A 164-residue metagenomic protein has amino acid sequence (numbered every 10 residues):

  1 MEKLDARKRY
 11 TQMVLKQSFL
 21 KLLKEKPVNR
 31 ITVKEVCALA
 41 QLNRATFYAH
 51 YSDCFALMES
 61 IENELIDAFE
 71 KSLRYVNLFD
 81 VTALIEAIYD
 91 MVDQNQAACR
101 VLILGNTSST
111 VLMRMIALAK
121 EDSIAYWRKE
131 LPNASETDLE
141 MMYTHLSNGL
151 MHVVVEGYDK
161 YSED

Functional and structural regions predicted by a protein language model:
M1-K8: N-terminal intrinsically disordered/low-complexity leader segments
R9-Q12, K16-L20, K24, N29-V33 (+3 more regions): An amphipathic alpha-helix adjacent to DNA-recognition modules
L20-K24, E70, D93, I124 (+1 more regions): Short amphipathic alpha-helical interface segments enriched in basic and hydrophobic/aromatic residues, used as
L78-A97, T144, N148, H152: Amphipathic alpha-helical segments that line or abut small-molecule/effector binding pockets and mediate allosteric
A87, T107-N133, T137-M151: Amphipathic alpha-helical packing segments from all-alpha helical-bundle domains
C99-L102, W127-E130, G157-Y161: Secondary-structure edge/capping motif, primarily at the C-terminal ends of alpha-helices and the immediately following
D164: Short acidic-glycine-tyrosine-enriched beta hairpin
